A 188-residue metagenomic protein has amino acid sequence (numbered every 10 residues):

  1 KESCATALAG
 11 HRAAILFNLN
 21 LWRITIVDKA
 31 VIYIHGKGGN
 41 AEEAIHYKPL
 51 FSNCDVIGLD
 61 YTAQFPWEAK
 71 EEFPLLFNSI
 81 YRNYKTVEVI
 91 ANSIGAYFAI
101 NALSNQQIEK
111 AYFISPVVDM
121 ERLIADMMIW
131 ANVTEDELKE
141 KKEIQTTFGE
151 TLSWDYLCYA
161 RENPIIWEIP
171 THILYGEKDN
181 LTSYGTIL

Functional and structural regions predicted by a protein language model:
H11-I26: Short, Lys/Arg-enriched N-terminal segments with co-localized hydrophobic residues within the first ~10-30 amino acids
V27-Q64: Short, surface-exposed "cap/lid" segments of acyl-processing enzymes
I32-K37, I90, I114, L174: Short hydrophobic segments within beta-strands
Q64-R82: Alpha/beta-hydrolase active-site loop
I90-A99: Gly/Ala-rich beta-loop-alpha elbow adjacent to hydrolase catalytic centers
A102-L103: Aromatic pocket-lining residues of Rossmann-like dinucleotide-binding sites
I108-L188: The alpha/beta-hydrolase serine catalytic core
